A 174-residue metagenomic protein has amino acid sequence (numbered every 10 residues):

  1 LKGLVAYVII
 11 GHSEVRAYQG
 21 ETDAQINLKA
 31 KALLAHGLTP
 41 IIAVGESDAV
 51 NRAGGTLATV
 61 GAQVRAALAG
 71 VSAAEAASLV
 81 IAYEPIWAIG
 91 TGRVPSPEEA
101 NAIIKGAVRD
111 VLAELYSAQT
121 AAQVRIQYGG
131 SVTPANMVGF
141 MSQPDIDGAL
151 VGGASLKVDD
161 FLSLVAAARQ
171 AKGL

Functional and structural regions predicted by a protein language model:
L1-L174: Active-site loop-to-helix "anion-binding N-cap" substructures in soluble metabolic enzymes
